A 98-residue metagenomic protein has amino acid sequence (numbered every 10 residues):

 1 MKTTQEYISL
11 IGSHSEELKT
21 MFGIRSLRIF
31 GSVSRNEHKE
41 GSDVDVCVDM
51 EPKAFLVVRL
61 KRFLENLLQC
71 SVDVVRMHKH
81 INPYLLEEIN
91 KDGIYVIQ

Functional and structural regions predicted by a protein language model:
M1-S26, S34-E40, M50-Q98: Catalytic core of pol beta-like nucleotidyltransferases
R28, D45-C47: Short, well-ordered beta-strand segments
